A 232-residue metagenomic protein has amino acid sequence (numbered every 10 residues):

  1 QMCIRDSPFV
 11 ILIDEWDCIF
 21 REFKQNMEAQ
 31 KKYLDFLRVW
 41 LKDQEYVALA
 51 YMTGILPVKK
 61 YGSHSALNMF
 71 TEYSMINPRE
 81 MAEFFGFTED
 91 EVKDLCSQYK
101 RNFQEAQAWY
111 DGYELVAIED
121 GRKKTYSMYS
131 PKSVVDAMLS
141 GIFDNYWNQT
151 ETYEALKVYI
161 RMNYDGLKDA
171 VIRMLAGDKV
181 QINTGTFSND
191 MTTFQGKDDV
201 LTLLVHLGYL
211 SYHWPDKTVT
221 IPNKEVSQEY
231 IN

Functional and structural regions predicted by a protein language model:
M2-I4: Short, small-residue-biased leader/transition segments that mark boundaries at the very start of proteins
S7-Q30: Conserved P-loop NTPase "ATPase switch" module shared by AAA+ and STAND
V10-D14, A48-I55: Structural recognition of the conserved hydrophobic beta-strand(s) that form the central parallel beta-sheet of P-loop
D17-C18, I55-G62, E80, G208-S211 (+1 more regions): Conserved nucleotide-binding/hydrolysis micro-motifs of P-loop NTPases
R21-K24, Y61-S65: A short acidic (Asp/Glu
Q30-A50: Substrate-engagement module of ASCE P-loop NTPases
G62-N68, Y73-A137, A170-V171: Amphipathic alpha-helical segments of the small helical/lid subdomains adjacent to P-loop NTPase cores
F70, S74, Y129-N232: Extended alpha-helical interface modules used as scaffolds for assembling large macromolecular complexes
